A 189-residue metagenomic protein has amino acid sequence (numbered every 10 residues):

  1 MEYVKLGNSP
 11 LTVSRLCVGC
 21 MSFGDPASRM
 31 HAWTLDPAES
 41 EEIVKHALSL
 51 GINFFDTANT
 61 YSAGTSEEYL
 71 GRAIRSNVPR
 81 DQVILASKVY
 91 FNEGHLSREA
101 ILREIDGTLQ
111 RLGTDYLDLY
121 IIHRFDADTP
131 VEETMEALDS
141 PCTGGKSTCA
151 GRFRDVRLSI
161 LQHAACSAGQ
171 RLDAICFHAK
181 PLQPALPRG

Functional and structural regions predicted by a protein language model:
M1-V83: N-terminal binding-site loop/beta-alpha segment at the start of enzyme catalytic domains that lines or forms
Y3, T129-G189: Beta/alpha (TIM)-barrel catalytic core signal, keyed to glycine-rich beta->alpha loops juxtaposed to Asp/Glu that bind
V13-C17, N53-F54, Q82-K88, Y116-L119 (+2 more regions): Structural preference for beta-strand elements that scaffold enzyme active sites
M21-F23, T60, K88-N92, I122-F125 (+2 more regions): Active-site beta-loop-alpha junctions enriched in small/polar residues
G24-A38, V89-L102, H123, D128: Active-site mouth loops of central-metabolism enzymes
W33-A47, L96-L112, I160-A165: Short, acidic/polar
G71-Q82, L109-G113, C142, A164-D173: Acidic (Asp/Glu)-rich catalytic clusters
L109-P130: Active-site groove signature of glycoside hydrolases
